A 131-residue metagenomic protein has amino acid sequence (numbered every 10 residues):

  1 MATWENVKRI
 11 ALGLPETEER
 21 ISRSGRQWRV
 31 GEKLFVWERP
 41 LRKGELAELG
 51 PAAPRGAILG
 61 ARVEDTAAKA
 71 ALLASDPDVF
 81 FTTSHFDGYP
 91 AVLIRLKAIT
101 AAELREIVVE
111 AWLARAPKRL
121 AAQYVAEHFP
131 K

Functional and structural regions predicted by a protein language model:
M1-K131: Charge-dense, helix-prone N-terminal extensions
